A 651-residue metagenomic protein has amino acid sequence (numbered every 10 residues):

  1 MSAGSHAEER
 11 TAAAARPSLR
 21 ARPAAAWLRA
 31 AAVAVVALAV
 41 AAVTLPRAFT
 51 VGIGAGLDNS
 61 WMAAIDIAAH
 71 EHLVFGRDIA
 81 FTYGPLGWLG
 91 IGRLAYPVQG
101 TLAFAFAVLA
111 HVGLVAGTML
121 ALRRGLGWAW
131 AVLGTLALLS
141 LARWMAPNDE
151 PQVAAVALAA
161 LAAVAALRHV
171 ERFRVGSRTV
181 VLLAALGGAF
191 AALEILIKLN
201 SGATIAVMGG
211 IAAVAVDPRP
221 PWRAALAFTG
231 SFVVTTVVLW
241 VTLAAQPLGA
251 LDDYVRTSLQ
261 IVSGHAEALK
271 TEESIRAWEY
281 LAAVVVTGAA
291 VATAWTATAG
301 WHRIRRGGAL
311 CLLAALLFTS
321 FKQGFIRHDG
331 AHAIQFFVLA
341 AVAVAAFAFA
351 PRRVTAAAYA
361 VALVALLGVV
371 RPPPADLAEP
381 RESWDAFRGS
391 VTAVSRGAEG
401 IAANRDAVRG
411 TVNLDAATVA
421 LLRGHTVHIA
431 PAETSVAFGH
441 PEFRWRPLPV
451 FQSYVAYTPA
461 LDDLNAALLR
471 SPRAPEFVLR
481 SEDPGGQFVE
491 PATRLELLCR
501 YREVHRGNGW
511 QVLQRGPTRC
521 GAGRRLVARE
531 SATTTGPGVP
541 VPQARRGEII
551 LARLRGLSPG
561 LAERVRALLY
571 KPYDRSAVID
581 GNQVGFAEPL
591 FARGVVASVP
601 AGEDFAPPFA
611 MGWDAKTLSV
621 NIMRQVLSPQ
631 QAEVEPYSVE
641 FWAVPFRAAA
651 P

Functional and structural regions predicted by a protein language model:
V33-V40, R219-L243, T355-G368: Hydrophobic alpha-helical membrane-interfacial segments at the cytosolic entry of transmembrane helices
A64-T101, A105, E194, I205: Short hydrophobic/aromatic helix or loop-helix immediately within or flanking a transmembrane segment in polytopic
A105-S140: Transmembrane-helix motifs of polytopic, lipid-linked glycan transferases
W130-G134, A162-A192, P221-V233, R303-A314: Short hydrophobic alpha-helices at membrane interfaces in multi-pass membrane enzymes
V180-L199, I205-G210, V234, A315-Q323: Membrane-interface alpha helices of multi-pass inner-membrane proteins
T204-V233, T296-G300, V342-V354: Perimembrane helix-loop-helix junctions
A224-L269, A277-Y280, R371: Membrane-lumen/periplasm interface segments of specific transmembrane helices in polyprenyl phosphate-linked
G389-I429, E433-G439, R444, L448-P651: C-terminal luminal/periplasmic domains and tails of membrane-associated envelope-modifying transferases
